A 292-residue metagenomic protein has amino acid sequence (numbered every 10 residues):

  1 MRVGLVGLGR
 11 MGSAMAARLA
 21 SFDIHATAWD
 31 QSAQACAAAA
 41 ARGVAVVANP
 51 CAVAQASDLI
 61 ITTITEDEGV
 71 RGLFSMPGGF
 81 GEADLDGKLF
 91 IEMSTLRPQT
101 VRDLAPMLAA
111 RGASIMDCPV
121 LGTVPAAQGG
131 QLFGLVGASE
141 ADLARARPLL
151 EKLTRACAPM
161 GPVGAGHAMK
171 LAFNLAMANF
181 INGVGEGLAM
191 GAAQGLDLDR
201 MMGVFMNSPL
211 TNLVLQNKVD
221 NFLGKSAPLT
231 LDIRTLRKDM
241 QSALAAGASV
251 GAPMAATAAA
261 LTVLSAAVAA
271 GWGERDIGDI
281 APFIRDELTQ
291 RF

Functional and structural regions predicted by a protein language model:
M1-T63, K88, M93-S94, V124: NAD(P)+-binding Rossmann beta1-loop-alpha1 motif at the extreme N-terminus of oxidoreductases
V3, R10, A14, L59-I61 (+12 more regions): Amphipathic alpha-helical hairpins
L8, T95-N174: Rossmann-fold dinucleotide-binding core
A26, V46, I115-M116, C157 (+2 more regions): Hydrophobic beta-strand scaffold residues
P50-S114: Rossmann-fold NAD(P) dinucleotide-binding segment
A165-L288: Helical "substrate-binding/catalytic lid" subdomain of Rossmann-like NAD(P)-dependent dehydrogenases/reductases
